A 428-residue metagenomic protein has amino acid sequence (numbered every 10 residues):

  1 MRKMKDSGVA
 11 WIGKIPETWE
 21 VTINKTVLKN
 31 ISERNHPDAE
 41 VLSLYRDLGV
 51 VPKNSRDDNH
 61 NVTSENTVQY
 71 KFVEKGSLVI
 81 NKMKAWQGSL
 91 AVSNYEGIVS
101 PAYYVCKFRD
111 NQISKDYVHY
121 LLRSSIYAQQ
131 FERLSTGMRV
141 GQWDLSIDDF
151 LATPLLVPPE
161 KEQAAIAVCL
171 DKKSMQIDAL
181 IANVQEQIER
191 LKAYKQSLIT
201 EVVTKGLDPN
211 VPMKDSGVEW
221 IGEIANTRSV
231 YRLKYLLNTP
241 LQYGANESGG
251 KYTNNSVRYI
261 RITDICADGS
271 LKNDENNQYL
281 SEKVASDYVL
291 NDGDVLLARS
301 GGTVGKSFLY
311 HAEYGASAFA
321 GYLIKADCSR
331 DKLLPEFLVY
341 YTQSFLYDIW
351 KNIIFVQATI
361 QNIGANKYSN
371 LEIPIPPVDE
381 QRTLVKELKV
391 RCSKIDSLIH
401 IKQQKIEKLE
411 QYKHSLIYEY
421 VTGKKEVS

Functional and structural regions predicted by a protein language model:
M1-I12, E17-T18, P158-V211, P374-S428: Amphipathic alpha-helical coiled-coil/heptad-repeat segments
R2-H36, A152, E160, A164 (+4 more regions): Non-catalytic DNA-recognition/assembly elements of restriction-modification systems
M4-A10, M83, G97-Y104, M138-A164 (+3 more regions): A short glycine-rich beta-alpha junction/loop motif
S7-G8, K25-K75, K234-G249, T263-D294: Sequence-specific dsDNA recognition surfaces
V9, N61-T67, R139, A182 (+5 more regions): Short, solvent-exposed loop/turn positions at domain surfaces that link secondary-structure elements or cap domain
D38-N59, N81-Y104, D116, Y120 (+5 more regions): Short, ligand-facing micro-motifs at secondary-structure edges
V62-V68, N94, V140, A152 (+5 more regions): A structural connector/turn signal
